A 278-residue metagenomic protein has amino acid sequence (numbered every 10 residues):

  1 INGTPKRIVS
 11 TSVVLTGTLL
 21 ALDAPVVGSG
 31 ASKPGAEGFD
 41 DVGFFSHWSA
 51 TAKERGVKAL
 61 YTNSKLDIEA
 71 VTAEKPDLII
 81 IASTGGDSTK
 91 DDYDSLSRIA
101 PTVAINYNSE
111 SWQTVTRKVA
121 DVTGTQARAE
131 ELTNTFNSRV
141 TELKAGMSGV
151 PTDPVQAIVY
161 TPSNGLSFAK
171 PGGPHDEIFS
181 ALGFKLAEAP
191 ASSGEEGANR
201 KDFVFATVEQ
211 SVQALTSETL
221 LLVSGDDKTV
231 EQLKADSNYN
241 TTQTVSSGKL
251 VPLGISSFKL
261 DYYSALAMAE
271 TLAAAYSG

Functional and structural regions predicted by a protein language model:
I1-A24, K33-P34, Y276-G278: Extracytoplasmic low-complexity, Pro/Thr/Ser/Ala/Gly-rich segments that lie immediately after a secretion/anchoring
I8-L22, E130-P190: Basic- and aromatic-lined ligand-binding clefts that recognize polyanionic substrates
T16-K65: A short, structured surface patch at a secondary-structure boundary
P34-D40, D87-D91, N106-K118, V122 (+3 more regions): Extracytoplasmic ligand-binding site segments that recognize negatively charged/polar headgroups
I68, T72-I81, P101, S211 (+1 more regions): Proline-aspartate-enriched helix->loop->beta-strand connector
D94-S163, A265-G278: Extracytoplasmic substrate-binding proteins
E188-A198: A conserved mid-domain beta-alpha-beta active-site/ligand-binding segment of alpha/beta enzyme cores
Q210-G278: Structured C-terminal subdomain patch of bacterial secreted/periplasmic proteins
